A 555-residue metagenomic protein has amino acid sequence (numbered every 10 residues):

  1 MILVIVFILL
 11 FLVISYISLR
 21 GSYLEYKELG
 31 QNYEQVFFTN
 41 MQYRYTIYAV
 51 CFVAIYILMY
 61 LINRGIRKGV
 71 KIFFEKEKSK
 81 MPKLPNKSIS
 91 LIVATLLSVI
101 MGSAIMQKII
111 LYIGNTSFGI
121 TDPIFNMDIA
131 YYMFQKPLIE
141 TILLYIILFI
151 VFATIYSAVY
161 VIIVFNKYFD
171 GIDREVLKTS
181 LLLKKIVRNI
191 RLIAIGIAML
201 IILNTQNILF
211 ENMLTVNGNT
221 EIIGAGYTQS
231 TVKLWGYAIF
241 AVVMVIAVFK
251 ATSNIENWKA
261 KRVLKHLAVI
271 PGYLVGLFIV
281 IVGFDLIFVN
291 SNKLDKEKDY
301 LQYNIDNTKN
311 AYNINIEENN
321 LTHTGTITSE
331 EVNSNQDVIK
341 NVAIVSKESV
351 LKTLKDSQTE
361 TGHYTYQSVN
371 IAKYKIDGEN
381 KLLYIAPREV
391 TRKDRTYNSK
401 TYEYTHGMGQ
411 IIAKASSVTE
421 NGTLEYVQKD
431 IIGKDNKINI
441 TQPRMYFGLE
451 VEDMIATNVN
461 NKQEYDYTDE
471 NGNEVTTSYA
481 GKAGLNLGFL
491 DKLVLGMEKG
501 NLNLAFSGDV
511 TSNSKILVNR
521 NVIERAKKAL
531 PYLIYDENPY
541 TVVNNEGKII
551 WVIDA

Functional and structural regions predicted by a protein language model:
I2-A555: Soluble extracytoplasmic regions of secretory-pathway and membrane proteins
